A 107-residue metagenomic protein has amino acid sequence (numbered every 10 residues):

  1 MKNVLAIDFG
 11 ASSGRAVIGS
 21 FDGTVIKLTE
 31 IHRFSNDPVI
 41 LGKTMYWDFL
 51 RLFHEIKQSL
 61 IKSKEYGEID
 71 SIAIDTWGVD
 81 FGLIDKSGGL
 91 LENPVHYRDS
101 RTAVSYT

Functional and structural regions predicted by a protein language model:
M1-E92, V104: N-terminal glycine/serine-rich phosphate-binding loop of ATP-dependent small-molecule kinases, especially carbohydrate
V95: Surface "functional belts" at beta-alpha junctions
D99: Carbohydrate-associated surface elements
T107: Conserved small/polar residues in nucleotide/adenosyl-binding loops
